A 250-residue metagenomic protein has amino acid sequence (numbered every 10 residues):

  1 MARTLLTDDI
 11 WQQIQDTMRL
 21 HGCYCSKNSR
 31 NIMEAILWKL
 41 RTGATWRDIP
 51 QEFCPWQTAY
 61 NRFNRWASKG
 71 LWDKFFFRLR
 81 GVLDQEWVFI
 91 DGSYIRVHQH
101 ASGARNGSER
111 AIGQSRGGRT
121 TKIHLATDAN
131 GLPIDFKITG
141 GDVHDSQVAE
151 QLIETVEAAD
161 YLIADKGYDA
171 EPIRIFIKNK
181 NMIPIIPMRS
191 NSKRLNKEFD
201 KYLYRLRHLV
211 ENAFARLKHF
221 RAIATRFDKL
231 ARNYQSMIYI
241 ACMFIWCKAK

Functional and structural regions predicted by a protein language model:
M1-K250: Short alpha-helical elements
